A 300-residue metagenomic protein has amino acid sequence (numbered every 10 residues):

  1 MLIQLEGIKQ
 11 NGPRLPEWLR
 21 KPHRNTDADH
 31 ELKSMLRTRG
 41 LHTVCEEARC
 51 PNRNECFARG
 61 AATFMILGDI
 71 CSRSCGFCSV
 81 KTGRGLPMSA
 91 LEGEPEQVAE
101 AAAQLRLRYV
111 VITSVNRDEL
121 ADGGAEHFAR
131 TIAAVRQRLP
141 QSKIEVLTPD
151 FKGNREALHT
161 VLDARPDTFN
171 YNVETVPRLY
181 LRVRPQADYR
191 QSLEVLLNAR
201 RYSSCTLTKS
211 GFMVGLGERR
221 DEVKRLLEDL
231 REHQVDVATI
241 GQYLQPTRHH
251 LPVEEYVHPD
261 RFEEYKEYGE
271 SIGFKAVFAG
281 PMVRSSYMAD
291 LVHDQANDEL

Functional and structural regions predicted by a protein language model:
M1-T63, S79, E96, E100 (+4 more regions): Auxiliary Fe-S-binding modules of radical SAM enzymes
I66, K81-E92, E145, P149-N154 (+2 more regions): Active-site mouth loops of central-metabolism enzymes
L67-S74: Short pre-active-site segment immediately N-terminal to redox-active cysteine/selenocysteine motifs in thiol-based
T82-V110: Conserved alpha-helical substructure of the radical SAM core
R84, V111-A121, F151-G153, D167-Y189 (+3 more regions): Conserved radical SAM core fold
A101, V115, E145-P149: Structural motif
V110-I112, I144, F169-Y171, A238 (+1 more regions): Hydrophobic residues within beta-strands of alpha/beta enzymes
G123-E126, N154-D163: Distinct, well-ordered alpha-helical segments
